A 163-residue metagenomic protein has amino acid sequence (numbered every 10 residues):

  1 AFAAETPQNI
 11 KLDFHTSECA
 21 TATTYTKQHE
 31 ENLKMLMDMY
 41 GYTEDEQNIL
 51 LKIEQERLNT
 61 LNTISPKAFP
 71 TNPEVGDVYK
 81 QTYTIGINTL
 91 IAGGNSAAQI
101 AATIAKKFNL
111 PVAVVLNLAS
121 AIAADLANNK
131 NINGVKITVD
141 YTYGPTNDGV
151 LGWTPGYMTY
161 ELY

Functional and structural regions predicted by a protein language model:
A4-I85: N-terminal propeptides/leader regions of secreted preproproteins that are proteolytically removed before maturation
H29-N32, E46, S96, I100 (+1 more regions): Stable alpha-helical elements in mature extracytoplasmic
L33-M37, T103-A105, I122: Leucine-/aliphatic-rich long alpha-helical segments
I53-A105, A124-Y163: Add "or lipid-surface remodeling" -> "...that mediate pore formation, membrane permeabilization, membrane fusion
K106-V112: Transmembrane helix interruption/hinge and helix-loop junction motifs
A113-A121: Hydrophobic core segments of alpha-helical transmembrane domains in multi-pass membrane proteins
